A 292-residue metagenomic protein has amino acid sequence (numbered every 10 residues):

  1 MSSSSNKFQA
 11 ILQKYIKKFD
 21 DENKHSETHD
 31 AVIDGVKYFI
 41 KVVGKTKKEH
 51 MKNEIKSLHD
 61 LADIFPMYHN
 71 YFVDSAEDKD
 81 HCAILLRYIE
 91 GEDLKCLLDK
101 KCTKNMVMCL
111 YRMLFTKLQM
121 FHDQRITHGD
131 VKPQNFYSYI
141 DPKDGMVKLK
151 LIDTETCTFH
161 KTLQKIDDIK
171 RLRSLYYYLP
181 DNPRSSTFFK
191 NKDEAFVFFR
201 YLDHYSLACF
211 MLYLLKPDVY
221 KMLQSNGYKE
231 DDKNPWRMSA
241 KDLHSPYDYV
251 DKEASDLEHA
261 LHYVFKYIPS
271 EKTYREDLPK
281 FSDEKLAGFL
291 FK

Functional and structural regions predicted by a protein language model:
S4-I33: ATP-binding glycine-rich phosphate-binding loop
K24-S57: ATP-binding glycine-rich loop module of kinase domains
M67-C82: Short beta-strand micro-motifs within the conserved protein kinase catalytic domain, predominantly in the N-lobe
K79-D93: Conserved short submotifs of the Hanks-type protein kinase catalytic core that shape the nucleotide-binding pocket
L94-C102: AlphaC helix of the protein kinase catalytic domain
L110-Y111: Activation segment signature within eukaryotic-like protein kinase domains
H122-Y139: Catalytic-loop of the protein kinase fold
Y139-Y177: Activation segment/activation loop of eukaryotic-type protein kinase catalytic domains
